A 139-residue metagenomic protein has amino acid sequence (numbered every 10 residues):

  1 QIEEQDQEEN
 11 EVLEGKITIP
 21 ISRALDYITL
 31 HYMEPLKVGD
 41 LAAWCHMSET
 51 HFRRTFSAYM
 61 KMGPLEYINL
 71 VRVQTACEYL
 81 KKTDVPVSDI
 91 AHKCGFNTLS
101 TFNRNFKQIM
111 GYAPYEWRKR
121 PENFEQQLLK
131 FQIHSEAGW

Functional and structural regions predicted by a protein language model:
Q1-E4, L25, K93: Domain-wide signal for the mature, well-folded portions of proteins, strongly enriched in nucleus-encoded organellar
Q1-N10, R54: Linker/hinge segments immediately adjacent to helix-turn-helix/homeobox DNA-binding domains
Q7-L36, D40-C45, N69-V85, E122-F131: A short, Lys/Arg-enriched amphipathic alpha-helix from helix-turn-helix/homeodomain DNA-binding modules
Y27-T29, E34-V71, A91-E116: Basic/polar phosphate-binding segments, predominantly the helix-turn-helix DNA-binding elements of transcriptional
V85-P86, T101: Residue-level recognition of oxygen-bearing side chains
D89, F124-E125, A137: Juxtamembrane/interface motifs at transmembrane-helix termini
L129-W139: N-terminal basic, amphipathic alpha-helical segments
